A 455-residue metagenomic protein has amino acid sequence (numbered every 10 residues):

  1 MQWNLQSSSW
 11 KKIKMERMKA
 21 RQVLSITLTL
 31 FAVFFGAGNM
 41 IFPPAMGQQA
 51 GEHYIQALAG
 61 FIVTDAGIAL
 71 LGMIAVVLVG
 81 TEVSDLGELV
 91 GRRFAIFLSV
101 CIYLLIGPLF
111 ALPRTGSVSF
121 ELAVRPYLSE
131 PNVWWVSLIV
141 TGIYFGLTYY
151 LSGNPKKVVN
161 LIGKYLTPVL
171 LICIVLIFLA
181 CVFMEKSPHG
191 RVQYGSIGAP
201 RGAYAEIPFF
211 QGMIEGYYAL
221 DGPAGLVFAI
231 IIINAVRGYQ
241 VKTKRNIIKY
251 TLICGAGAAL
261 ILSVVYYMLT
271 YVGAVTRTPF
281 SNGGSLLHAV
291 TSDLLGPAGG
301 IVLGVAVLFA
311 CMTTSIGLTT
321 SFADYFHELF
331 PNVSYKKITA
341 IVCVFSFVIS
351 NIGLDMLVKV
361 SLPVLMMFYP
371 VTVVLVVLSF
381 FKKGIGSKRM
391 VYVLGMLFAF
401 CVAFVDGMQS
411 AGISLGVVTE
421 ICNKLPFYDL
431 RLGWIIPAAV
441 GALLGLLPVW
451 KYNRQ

Functional and structural regions predicted by a protein language model:
S25-F35, A180-S187, G198-L269, G299-C311 (+2 more regions): Hydrophobic, membrane-embedded alpha-helices of multi-pass small-molecule transporters
A45, A95-S129, C311-E328: Hydrophobic transmembrane alpha-helices that form the core helical bundles of multi-pass secondary transporters
G67, L71, V169-V182, Y250-T276 (+2 more regions): Selective recognition of specific alpha-helical transmembrane segments in multi-pass small-molecule
L78-L86, I143-L166, M184, G238-V241 (+2 more regions): Membrane-water interface regions at transmembrane-helix termini and the short interhelical loops of multi-pass membrane
V83-E88, V264-M312, T319, E328 (+1 more regions): TM-loop-TM module centered on a large, flexible mid-protein loop between adjacent transmembrane helices in multi-pass
P108-L112, L171-Y204, Y271-G273, L378-M390 (+1 more regions): Hydrophobic alpha-helical segments and their helix-loop junctions in multi-pass secondary transporters
S152-C181, S361-V373, Y392-C401: Membrane-interface loop-to-helix entry segments
K388-Q455: A generic transmembrane alpha-helix motif of multi-pass inner-membrane proteins
